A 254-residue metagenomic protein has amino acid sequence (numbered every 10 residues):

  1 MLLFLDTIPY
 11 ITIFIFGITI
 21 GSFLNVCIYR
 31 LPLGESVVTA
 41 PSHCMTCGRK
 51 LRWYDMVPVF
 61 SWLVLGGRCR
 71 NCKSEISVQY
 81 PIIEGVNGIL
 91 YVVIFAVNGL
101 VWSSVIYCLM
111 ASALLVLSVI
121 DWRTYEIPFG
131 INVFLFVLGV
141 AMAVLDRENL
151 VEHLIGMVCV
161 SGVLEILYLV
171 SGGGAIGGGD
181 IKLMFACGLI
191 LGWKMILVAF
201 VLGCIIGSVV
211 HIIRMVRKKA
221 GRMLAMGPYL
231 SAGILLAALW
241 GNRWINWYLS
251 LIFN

Functional and structural regions predicted by a protein language model:
M1-P32: Long, highly hydrophobic alpha-helical transmembrane signal-anchor segments
D6-F14, Y80, E84, S103 (+6 more regions): Residue-level signature of transmembrane alpha-helical entry/exit and packing/kink sites in multi-pass membrane
I20-N25, N87, Y91, M142 (+5 more regions): Alpha-helical transmembrane segments of multipass membrane proteins
L24-Q79: Membrane-proximal soluble regions of multi-pass membrane proteins
N25-Y29, L33, S74, F95 (+10 more regions): Membrane-water interface at transmembrane helix exits
S104-I212, W247-F253: Functional transmembrane core segments of multi-pass inner-membrane proteins
I212-L236: Interfacial loop-to-transmembrane junctions
